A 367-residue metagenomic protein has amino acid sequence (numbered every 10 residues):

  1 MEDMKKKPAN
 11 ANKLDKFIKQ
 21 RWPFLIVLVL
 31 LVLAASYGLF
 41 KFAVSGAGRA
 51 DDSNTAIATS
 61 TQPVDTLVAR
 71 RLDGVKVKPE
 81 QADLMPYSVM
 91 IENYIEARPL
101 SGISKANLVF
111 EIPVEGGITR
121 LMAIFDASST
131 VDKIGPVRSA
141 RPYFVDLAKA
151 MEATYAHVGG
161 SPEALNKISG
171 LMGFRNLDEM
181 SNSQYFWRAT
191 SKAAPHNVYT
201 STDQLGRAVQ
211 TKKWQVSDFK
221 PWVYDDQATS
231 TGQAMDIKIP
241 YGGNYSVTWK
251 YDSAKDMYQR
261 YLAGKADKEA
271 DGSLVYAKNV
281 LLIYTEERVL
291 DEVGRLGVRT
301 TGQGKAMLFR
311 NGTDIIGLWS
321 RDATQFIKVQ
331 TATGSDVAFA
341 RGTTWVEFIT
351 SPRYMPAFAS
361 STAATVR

Functional and structural regions predicted by a protein language model:
M1-I26: N-terminal Lys/Arg-rich, disordered targeting/topogenic segments
A9, L14-D15, A47-N54: An N-terminal low-complexity intrinsically disordered segment enriched in acidic/polar residues
K16, F40-A43, L100: Short N-terminal micro-motifs specific to bacterial/archaeal maturation and metal-cluster initiation sites
Q20-F24, G48-L108, E115-R367: A surface/extracellular/periplasmic glyco- and lipid-processing/surface-interacting theme
F24-G38: Hydrophobic membrane-insertion alpha-helices, especially the h-region of bacterial N-terminal signal peptides
A34-D52: Hydrophobic single-pass membrane-insertion segments
